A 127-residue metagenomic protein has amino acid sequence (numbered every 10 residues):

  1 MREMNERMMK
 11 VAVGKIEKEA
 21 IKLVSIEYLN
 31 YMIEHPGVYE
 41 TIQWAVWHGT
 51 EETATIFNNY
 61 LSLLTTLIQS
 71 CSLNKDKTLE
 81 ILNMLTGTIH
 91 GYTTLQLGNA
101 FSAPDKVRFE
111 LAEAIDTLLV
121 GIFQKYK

Functional and structural regions predicted by a protein language model:
M1, S25, P36, L61 (+1 more regions): Short amphipathic alpha-helical/adjacent loop interface patches that line ligand and macromolecule-binding sites
E3-V11, T88-L95: Solvent-exposed, amphipathic alpha-helical segments
N5, W47-L73, L79-N83, F109-V120: Amphipathic alpha-helical packing segments from all-alpha helical-bundle domains
E6-G37, K75, L82-L85: Hydrophobic alpha-helical connector segments
V38-W44, G87-P104, L119-K127: Amphipathic C-terminal alpha-helical segment
